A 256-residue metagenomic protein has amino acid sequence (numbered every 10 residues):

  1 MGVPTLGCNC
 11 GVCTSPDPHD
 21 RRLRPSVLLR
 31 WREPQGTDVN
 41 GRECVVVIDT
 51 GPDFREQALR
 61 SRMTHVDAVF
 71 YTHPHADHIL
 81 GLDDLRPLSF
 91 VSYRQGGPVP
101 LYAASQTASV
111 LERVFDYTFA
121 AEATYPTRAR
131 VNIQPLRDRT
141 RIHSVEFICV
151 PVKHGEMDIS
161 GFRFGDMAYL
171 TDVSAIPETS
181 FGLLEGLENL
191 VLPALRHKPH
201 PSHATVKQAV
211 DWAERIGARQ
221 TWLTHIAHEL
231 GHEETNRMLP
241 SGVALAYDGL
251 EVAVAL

Functional and structural regions predicted by a protein language model:
M1-S61, R130-T179, D248-L256: Core dinuclear metal-dependent hydrolase active-site scaffold
C8-G11, S61-M63, D83-P87, F115-T118 (+4 more regions): Short, glycine/charged-enriched secondary-structure capping and boundary segments
E33-D38, E43-V46, T50-A103, L187-E188: Active-site metal-binding motif and surrounding structural segment of the metallo-beta-lactamase
P34, A76, A108, H197 (+1 more regions): Residue-level marker for beta-strand->alpha-helix junctions and adjacent short loops that shape enzyme
V47-G51, D67-D77, A103-A104, A168-V173 (+3 more regions): Active-site neighborhood of phospho(di)ester-bond hydrolases with catalytic His/Asp-centered motifs
Q57-L59, L80-L82, E112-R113, I159 (+4 more regions): Short glycine-/acidic-enriched loop or helix-start segments at secondary-structure transitions that form or flank
Q95-P100, T107-I133: Active-site neighborhood of divalent metal-dependent phosphoester bond hydrolases
A175-L256: Cap/insert and terminal regions of metallo-dependent hydrolase folds
